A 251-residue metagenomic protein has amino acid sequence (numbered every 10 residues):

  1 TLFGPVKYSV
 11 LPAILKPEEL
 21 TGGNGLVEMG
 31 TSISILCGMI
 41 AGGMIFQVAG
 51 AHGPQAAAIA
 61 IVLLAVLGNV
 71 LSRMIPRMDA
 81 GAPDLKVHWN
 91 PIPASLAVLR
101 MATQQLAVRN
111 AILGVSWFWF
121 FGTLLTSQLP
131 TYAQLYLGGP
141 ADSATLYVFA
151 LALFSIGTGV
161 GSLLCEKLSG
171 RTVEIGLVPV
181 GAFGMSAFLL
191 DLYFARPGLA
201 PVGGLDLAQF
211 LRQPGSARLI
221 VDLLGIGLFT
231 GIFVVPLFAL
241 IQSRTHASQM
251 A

Functional and structural regions predicted by a protein language model:
T1-A251: Alpha-helical transmembrane-bundle signature of multi-pass membrane transport and export proteins
